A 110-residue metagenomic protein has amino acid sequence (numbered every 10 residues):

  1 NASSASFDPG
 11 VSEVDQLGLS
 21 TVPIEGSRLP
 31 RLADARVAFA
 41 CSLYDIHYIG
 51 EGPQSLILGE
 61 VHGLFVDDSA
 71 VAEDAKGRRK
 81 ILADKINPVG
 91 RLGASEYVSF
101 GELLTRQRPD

Functional and structural regions predicted by a protein language model:
N1-D110: Basic, polyanion-binding surface patches
